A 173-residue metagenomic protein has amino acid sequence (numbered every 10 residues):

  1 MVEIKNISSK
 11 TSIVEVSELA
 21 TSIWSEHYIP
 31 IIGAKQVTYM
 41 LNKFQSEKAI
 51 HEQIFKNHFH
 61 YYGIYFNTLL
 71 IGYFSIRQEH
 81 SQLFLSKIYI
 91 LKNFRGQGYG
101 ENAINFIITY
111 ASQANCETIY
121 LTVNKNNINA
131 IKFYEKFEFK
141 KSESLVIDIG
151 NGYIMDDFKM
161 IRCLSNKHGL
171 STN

Functional and structural regions predicted by a protein language model:
E3, S12, E117-Y120, N124-I131 (+2 more regions): C-terminal "cap" of GNAT-fold acetyltransferases
E3-N93, I104-F106, Y110, A114 (+2 more regions): Acetyl-CoA-dependent GNAT
L69, K87-N105, A114, I119 (+2 more regions): Conserved glycine-rich acetyl-CoA-binding loop
